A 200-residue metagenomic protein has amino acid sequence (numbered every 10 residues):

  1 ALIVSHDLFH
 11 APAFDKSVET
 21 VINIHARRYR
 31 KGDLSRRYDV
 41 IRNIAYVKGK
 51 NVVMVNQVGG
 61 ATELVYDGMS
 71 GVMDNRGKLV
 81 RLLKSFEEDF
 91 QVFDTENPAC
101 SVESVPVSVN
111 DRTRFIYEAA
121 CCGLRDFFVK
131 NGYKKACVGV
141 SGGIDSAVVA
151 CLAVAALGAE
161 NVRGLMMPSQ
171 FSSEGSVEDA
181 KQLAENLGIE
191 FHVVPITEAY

Functional and structural regions predicted by a protein language model:
A1-G139, A150-A159, N186, F191: Enzyme catalytic cores with a strong preference for nitrogen-chemistry domains
A26, Q57, S141, M167-Q170 (+1 more regions): An acidic- and aromatic-residue-enriched active-site/binding cleft used to recognize and process polar
K78, D145, A199: Conserved Rossmann-like nucleotide-cofactor binding loop
E87-D94, N161-M166, E174-Y200: A conserved beta-strand->alpha-helix junction
K134-V140, I144-K181: ATP-dependent adenylation/pyrophosphate-handling site
